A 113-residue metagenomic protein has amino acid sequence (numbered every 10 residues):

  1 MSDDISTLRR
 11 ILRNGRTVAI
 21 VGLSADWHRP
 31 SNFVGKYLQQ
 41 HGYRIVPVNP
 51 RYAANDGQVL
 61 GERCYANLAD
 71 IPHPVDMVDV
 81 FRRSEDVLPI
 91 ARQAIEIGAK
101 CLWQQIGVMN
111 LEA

Functional and structural regions predicted by a protein language model:
M1-D4, G57-H73, D79-L88: Glycine-rich, highly charged phosphate/nucleotide-binding loops
M1-N14: Short N-terminal or domain-adjacent regulatory/targeting segments
V18-V21: Conserved beta-strand elements of the Class I
D26-R29, G35-G57: NAD(P)-binding Rossmann-fold cofactor-contacting core
R51-Y52, D70, Q105-M109: Short, acidic/turn-prone active-site loops that include or flank metal/cofactor- and phosphate-binding residues
N55, P72-V75, N110-A113: Short acidic, glycine/proline-enriched helix-loop-strand junctions
D76-M77, C101: Structural motif
A94-A113: ADP-ribose/adenylate-binding Rossmann-like module
